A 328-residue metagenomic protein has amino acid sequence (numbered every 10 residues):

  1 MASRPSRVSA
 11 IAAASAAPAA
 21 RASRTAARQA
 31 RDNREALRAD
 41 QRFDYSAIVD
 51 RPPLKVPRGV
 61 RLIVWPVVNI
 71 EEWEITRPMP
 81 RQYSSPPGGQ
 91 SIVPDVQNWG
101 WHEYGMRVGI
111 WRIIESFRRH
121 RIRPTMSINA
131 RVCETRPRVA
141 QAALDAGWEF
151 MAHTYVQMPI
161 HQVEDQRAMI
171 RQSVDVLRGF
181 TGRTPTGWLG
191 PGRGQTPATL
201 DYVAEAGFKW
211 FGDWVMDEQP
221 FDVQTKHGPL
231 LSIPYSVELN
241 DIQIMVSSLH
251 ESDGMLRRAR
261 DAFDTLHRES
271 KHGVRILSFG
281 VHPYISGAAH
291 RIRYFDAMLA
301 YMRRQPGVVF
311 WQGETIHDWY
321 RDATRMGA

Functional and structural regions predicted by a protein language model:
M1-T25: Short amphipathic, positively biased membrane-proximal segments that drive organelle/inner-membrane targeting
R24-S232, L256-F279, I285-A328: Catalytic alpha-helical scaffold of carbohydrate-active enzymes acting on polysaccharides/glycoconjugates
P234-T265: A conserved mid-domain beta-alpha-beta active-site/ligand-binding segment of alpha/beta enzyme cores
